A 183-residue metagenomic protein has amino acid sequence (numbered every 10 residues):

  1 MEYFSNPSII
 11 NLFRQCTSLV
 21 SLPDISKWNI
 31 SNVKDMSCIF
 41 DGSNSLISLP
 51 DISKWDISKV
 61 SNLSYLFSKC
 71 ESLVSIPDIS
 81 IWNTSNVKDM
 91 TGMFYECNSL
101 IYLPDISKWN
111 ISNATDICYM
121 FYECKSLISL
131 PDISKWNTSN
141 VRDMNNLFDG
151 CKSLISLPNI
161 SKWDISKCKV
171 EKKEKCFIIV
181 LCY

Functional and structural regions predicted by a protein language model:
M1-Y183: Negatively charged
